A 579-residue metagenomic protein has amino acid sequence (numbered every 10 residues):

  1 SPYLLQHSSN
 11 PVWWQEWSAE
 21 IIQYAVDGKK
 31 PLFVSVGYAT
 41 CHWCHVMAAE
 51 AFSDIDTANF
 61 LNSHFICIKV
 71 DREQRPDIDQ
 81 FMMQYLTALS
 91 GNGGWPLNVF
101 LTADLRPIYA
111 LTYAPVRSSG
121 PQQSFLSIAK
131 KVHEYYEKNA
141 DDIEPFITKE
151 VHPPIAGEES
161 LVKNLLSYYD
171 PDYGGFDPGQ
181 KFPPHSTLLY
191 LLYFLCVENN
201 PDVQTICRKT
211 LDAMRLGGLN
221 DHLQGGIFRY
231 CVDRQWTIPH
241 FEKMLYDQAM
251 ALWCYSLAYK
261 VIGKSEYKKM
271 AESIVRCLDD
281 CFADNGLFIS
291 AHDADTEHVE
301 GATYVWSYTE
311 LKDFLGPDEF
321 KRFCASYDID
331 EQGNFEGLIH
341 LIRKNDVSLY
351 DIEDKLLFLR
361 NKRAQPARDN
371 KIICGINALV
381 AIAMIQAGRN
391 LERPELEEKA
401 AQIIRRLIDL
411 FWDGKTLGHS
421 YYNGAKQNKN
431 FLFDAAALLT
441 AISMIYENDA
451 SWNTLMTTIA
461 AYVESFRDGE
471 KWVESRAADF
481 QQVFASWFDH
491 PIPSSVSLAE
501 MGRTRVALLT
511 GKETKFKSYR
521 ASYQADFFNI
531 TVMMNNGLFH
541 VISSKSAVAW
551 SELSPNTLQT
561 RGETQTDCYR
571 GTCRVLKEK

Functional and structural regions predicted by a protein language model:
S1-A383, A387-N390, F516-K579: Replace the tail clause
T40, I227, A251, M384 (+5 more regions): Extended, hydrophobic alpha-helical segments in both membrane/secreted and soluble proteins
T205, K209, K269, S273 (+4 more regions): Primarily a tetratricopeptide repeat
K264, Q386-A400, Y446-N453, R505 (+1 more regions): Acidic, serine/threonine/proline-rich low-complexity intrinsically disordered regions
D280-A283, D409-A436, A441-G571: Long, polar/charge-rich, low-hydrophobicity segments
